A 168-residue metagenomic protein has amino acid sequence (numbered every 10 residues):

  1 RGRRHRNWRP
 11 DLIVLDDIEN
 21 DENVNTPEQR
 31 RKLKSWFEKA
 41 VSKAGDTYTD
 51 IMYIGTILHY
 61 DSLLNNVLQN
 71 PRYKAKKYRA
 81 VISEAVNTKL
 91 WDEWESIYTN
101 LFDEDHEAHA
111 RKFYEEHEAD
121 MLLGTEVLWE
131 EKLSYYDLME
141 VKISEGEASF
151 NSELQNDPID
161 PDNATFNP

Functional and structural regions predicted by a protein language model:
R1-V24: Phosphate-binding/switch loop-helix module in NTP-utilizing enzymes
D21-P168: Non-catalytic, compositionally simple segments
